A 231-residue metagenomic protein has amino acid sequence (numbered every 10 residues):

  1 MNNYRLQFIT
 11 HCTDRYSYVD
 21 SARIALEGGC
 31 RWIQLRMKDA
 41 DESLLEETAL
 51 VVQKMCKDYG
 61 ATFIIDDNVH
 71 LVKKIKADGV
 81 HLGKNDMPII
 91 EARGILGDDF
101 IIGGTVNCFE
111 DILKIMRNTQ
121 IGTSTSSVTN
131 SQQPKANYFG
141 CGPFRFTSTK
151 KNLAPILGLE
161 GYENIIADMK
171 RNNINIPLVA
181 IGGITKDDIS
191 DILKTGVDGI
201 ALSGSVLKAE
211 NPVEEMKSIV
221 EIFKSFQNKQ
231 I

Functional and structural regions predicted by a protein language model:
M1-I89, G94-F109, I115-I121, T129-N137 (+4 more regions): Conserved N-terminal beta1-alpha1 strand-loop-helix module at the mouth
I75-K76, P143-R145: Active-site beta->alpha loop and helix N-cap motifs at the rims of alpha/beta catalytic domains
F146-T147, D187: Active-site loop signature of alpha/beta-hydrolase-fold enzymes
T149-K151: Glycine/threonine-rich flexible loop motifs
I200-L202: Acidic, Mg2+-coordinating phosphoryl-transfer loop and its flanking beta/alpha structural elements, shared across
